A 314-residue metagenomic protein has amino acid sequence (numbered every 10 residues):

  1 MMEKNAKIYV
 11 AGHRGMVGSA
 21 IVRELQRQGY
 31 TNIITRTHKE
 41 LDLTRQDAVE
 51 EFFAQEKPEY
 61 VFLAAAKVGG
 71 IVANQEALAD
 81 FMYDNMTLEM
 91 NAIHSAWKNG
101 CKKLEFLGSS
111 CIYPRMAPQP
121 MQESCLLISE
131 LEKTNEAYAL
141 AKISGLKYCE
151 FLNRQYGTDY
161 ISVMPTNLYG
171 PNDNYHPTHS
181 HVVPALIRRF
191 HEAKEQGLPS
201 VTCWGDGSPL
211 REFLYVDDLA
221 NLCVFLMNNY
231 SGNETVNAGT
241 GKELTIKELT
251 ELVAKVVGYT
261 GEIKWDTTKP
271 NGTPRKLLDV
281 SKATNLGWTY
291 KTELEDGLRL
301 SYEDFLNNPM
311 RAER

Functional and structural regions predicted by a protein language model:
K4, M90-N135: Conserved Rossmann-fold NAD(P)-dependent oxidoreductase catalytic core, especially the SDR/UDP-sugar
A11-M16, A20-Q28, E192-R314: C-terminal substrate-binding subdomain of Rossmann-fold SDR/epimerase-dehydratase oxidoreductases
Q26-E51: Adenosine-cofactor binding site in Rossmann-like domains, unifying the SAM/SAH pocket of S-adenosylmethionine-dependent
D42, I112-P114, A137, I161-A185 (+1 more regions): Flexible, glycine-rich beta-alpha linker
Q46-M86, K98: NAD(P)H-binding glycine-rich loop region in Rossmannoid oxidoreductase-like domains and their noncatalytic homologs
G70-I71, F106-M121, A137-I143, Q155 (+1 more regions): Conserved catalytic-site region of short-chain dehydrogenase/reductase
M82, M86, T134-L146, H176-P184 (+2 more regions): Short-chain dehydrogenase/reductase
K133-T166, A185-Q196: Active-site Tyr-X1-5-Lys
